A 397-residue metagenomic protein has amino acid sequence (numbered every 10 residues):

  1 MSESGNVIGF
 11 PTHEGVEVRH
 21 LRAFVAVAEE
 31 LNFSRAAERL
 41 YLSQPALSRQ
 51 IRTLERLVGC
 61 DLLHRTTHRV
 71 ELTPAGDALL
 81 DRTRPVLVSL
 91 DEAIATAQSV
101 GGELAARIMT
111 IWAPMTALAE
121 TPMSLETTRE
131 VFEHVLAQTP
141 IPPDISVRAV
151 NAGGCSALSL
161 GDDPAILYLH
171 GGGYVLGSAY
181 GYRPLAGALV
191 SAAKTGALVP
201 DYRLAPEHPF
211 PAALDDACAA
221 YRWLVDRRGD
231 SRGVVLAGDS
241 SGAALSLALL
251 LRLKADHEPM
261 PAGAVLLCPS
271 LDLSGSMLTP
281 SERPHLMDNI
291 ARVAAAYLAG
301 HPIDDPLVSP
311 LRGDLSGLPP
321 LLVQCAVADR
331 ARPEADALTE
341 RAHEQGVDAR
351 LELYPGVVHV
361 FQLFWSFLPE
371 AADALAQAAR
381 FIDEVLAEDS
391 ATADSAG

Functional and structural regions predicted by a protein language model:
F24, A36-A37, L54, T73: Hydrophobic two-helix hairpin corresponding to the core of helix-turn-helix DNA-binding domains
V27-S43, R69: Short helix-boundary/capping micro-motifs
E30, R39, T53-D61: Residue cluster at the C-terminal edge of the helix-turn-helix DNA-binding motif
E55-L72, D77: A short LG(V/I)-centered, amphipathic sequence patch enriched for acidic residue(s) preceding the LG motif
L57, R82-G101: Alpha-helical linker/hinge and terminal dimerization helices associated with HTH transcriptional regulators
A95, G101-S159, A387-G397: A glycine/proline-hinged amphipathic helix-loop "lid/cap" segment that gates access to hydrophobic ligand pockets
G153-L158, D162-G397: Alpha/beta-hydrolase superfamily serine-hydrolase fold, recognizing
